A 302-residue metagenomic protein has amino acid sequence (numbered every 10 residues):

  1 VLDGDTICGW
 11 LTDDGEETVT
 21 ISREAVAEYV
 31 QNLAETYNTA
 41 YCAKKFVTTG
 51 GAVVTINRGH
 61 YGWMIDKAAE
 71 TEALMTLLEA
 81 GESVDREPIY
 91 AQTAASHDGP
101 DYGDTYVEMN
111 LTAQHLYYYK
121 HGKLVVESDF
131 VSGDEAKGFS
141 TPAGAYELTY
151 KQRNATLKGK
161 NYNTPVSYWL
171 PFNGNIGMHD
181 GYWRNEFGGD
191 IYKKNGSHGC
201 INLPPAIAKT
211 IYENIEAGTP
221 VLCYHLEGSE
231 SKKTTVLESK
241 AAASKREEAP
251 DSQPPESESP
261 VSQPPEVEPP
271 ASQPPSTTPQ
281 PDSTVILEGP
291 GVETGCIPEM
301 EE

Functional and structural regions predicted by a protein language model:
V1-T6, I56-G59, K123-G133, K233-T235: Short amphipathic beta-strand/extended segments with alternating polar/hydrophobic composition
V1-Y106: Short glycine/threonine-rich beta-strand-turn micro-motifs
T20, E147, N202: Short aromatic/basic micro-patch
R23, A27-Q31, T71, M75 (+4 more regions): Extracytoplasmic/secreted envelope proteins and their assembly/folding machinery, especially bacterial periplasmic
E28, T141, G159-Q263, P270 (+1 more regions): Exported/periplasmic cell-wall-interacting domains
Q31-N38, M75-S83, H121, R153 (+3 more regions): Sec-exported extracytoplasmic/periplasmic mature domains
T55, E108, H115-Y118, N202 (+1 more regions): Structured core elements
P100-G188: Gly/Pro-biased beta-strand-loop elements
